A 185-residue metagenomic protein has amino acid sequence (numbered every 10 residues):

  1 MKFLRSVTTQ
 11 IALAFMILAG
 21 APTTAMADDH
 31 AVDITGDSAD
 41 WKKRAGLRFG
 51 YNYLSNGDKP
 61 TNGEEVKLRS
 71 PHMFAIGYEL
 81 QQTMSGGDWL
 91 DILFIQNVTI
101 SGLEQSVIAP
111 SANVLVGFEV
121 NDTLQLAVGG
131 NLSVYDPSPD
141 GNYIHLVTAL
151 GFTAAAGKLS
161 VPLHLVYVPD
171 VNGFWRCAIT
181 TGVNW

Functional and structural regions predicted by a protein language model:
M1-S38: Cleavable N-terminal export/targeting peptides
A27-I76, G182-N184: Short glycine/proline- and aromatic-enriched beta-strand/turn motifs that initiate or cap beta-hairpins
A45-S55, F94-I100, V114, F118 (+3 more regions): Transmembrane beta-barrel strands of outer-membrane/channel proteins
V66-I100: A glycine-rich, hydrophobic loop/mini-helix early in the fold
K67-A75, W89, Q105-A109, P139-H145 (+1 more regions): Transmembrane beta-barrel outer-membrane domains
Q81-S85, V116-G117, A149-T153, V166 (+1 more regions): Transmembrane beta-barrel domains of outer membrane proteins
D88-I92, D122-L126, A154-L163: Repeated loop/turn-to-beta-strand initiation elements of outer-membrane beta-barrel proteins
N172-W185: Outer-membrane beta-barrel "beta-signal"
